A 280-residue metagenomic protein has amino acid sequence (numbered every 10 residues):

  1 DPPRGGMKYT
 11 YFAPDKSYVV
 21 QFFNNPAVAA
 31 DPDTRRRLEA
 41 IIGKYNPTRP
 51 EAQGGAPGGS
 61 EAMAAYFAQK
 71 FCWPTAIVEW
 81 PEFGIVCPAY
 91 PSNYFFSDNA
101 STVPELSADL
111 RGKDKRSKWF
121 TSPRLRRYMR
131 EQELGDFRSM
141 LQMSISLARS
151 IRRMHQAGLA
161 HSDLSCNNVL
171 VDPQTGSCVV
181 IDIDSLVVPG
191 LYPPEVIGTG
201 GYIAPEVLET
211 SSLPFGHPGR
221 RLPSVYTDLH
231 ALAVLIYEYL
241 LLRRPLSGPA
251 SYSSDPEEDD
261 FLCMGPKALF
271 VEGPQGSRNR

Functional and structural regions predicted by a protein language model:
D1-P47, G55, A65-W73, E79-P81: ATP-binding glycine-rich phosphate-binding loop
G54-E61, Q132, T210-L222: Short helix/loop segment immediately N-terminal to the Walker
Q69-S139, Y192: Conserved structural core of kinase catalytic domains
R138-L141, P194, G219-T227: Short, solvent-exposed segments of well-ordered alpha helices
Q142-S144, I151-P173: Catalytic-loop of the protein kinase fold
I181-V187: Activation of the activation-loop gatekeeper triad in protein kinase-fold domains
Y192-P218: Conserved activation segment of eukaryotic-like protein kinases, specifically the C-terminal portion of the activation
R220-L229, I236-R280: Conserved C-lobe activation region of Hanks-type protein kinase-like domains
